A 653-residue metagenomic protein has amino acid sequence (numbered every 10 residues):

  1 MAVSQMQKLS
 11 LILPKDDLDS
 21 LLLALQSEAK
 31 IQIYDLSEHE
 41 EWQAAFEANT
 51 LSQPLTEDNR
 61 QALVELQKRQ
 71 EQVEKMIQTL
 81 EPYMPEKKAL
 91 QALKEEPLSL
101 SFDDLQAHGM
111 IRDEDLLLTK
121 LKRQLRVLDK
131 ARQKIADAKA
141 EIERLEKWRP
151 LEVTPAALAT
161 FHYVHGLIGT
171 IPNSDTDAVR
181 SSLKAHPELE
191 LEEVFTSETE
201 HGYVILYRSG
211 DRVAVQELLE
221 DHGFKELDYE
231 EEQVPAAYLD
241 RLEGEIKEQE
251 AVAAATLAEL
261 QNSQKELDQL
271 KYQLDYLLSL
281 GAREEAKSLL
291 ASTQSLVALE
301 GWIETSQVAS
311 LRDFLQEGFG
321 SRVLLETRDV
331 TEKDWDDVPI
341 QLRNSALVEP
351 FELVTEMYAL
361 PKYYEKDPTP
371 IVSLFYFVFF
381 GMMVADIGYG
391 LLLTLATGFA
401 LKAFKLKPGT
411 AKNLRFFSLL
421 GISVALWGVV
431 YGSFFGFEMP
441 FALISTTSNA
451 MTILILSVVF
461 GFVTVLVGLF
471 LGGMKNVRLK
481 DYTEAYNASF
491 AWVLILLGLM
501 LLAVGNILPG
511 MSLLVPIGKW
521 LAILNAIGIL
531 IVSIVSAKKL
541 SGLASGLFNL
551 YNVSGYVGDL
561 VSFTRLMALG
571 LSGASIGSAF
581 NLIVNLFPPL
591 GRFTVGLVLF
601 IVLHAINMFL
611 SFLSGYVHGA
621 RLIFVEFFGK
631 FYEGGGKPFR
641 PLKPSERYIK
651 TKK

Functional and structural regions predicted by a protein language model:
M1-V372, A400, K407, L414: Long, charged N-terminal accessory/stalk domains
A2-Q7, P14-K30, A309-K653: Conserved, carboxylate-rich catalytic/transport cores that coordinate ions
